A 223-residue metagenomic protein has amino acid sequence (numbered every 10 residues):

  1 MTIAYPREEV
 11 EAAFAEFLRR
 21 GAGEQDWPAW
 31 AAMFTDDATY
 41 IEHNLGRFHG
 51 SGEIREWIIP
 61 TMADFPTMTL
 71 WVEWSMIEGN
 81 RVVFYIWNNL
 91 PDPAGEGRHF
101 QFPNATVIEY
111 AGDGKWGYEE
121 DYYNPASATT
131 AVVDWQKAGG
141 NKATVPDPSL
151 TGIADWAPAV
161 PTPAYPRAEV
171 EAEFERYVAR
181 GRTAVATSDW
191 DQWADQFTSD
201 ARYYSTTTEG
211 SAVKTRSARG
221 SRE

Functional and structural regions predicted by a protein language model:
M1-A32, D36, A138-D195, S199: Short, low-complexity N-terminal intrinsically disordered segments enriched in polar/charged residues
T2-Y5, I59-V170: A beta-strand edge to alpha-helix "cap/lid" segment located at domain peripheries
R7, W27-R81, E171, W190-E223: A solvent-exposed, acidic/Ser-Thr-rich amphipathic alpha-helical stretch
A12-F14, L45, E56, G112 (+7 more regions): Intrinsically disordered, low-complexity segments enriched in glycine/proline and serine/threonine
E24, H49, E53, R98 (+5 more regions): Polar low-complexity intrinsically disordered regions enriched in Ser/Thr and small residues
A29, F34, M62-F65, N88 (+5 more regions): Solvent-exposed, well-ordered amphipathic alpha-helical segments that flank/support binding or catalytic loops
E42, D121-N124, A186: Conserved acidic functional residues
